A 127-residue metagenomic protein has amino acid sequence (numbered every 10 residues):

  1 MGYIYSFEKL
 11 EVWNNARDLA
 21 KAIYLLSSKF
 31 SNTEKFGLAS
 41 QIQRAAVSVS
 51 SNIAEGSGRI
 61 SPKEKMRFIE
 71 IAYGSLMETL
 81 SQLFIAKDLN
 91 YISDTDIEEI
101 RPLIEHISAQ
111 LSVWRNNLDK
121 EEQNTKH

Functional and structural regions predicted by a protein language model:
M1-H127: Amphipathic alpha-helical assembly/interaction segments
